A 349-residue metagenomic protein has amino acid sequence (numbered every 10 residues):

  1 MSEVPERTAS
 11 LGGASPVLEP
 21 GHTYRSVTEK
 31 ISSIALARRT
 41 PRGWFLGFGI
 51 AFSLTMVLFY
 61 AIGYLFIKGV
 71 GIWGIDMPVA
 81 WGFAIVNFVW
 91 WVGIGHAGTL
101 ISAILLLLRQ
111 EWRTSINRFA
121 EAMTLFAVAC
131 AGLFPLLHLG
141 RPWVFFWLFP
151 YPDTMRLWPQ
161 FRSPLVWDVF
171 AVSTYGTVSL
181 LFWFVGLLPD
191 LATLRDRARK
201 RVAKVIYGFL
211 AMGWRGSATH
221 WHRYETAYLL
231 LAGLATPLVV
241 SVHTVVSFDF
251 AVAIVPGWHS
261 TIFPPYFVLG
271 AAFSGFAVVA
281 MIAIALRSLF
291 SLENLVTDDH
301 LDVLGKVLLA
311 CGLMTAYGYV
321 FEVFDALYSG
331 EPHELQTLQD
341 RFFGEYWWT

Functional and structural regions predicted by a protein language model:
S2-A61: Hydrophobic alpha-helical membrane-insertion signals
S2-H22, I62-W73, P78-W81, F88-A218 (+2 more regions): Transmembrane-helix bundle segments that line or gate the permeation/cavity pathway in multi-pass membrane proteins
L36-I62, D153-T349: Long, contiguous internal "core" modules enriched in hydrophobic/ aromatic residues
A51, G69-G71, I85-V86, L304: A short linear-motif detector with a strong N-terminal bias
A80-G82, V89, E111, V268 (+2 more regions): Residue-level preference for alpha-helix termini and adjacent loops
